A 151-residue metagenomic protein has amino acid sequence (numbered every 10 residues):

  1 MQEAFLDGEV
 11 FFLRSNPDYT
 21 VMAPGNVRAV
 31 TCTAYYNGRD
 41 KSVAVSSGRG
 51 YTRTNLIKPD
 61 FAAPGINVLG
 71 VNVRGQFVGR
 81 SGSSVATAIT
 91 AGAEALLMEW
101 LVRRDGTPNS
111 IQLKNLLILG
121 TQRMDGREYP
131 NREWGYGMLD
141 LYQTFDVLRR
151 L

Functional and structural regions predicted by a protein language model:
M1-L6, V10-F11: Hard-cation-handling environments
L6-D7, A44-S46, T52-T54, L113-N115 (+1 more regions): Short secondary-structure boundary micro-motifs
R14-A95, E99: Extracellular S/T/G-rich loop segment that most often corresponds to the catalytic His/Ser-adjacent loop
P59, L139-D140: Substrate-binding/active-site groove segments that recognize and process beta-1,4-linked N-acetyl-hexosamine
G65-Y129, M138, D146: Hydrolase catalytic cores
R132: Short polybasic/polar patches that bind polyanions
T144-L151: Secreted peptidase-domain scaffold signal
